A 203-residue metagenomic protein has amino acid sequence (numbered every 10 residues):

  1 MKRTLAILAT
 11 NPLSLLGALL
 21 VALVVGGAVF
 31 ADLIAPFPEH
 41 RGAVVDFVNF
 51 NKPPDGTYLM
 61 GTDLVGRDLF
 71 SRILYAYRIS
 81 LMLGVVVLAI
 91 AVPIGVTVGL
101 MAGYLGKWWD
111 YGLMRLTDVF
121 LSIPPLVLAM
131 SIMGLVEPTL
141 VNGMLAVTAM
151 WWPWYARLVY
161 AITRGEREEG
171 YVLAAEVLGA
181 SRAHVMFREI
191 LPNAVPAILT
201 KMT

Functional and structural regions predicted by a protein language model:
M1-V96, L100-M101, K107-Y111, S122 (+1 more regions): Gly/Trp-centered helix-boundary motif
L8, A175, A194: Conserved RecA-like P-loop NTPase ATPase core
L13, K107-W108, L140, A180-R182: Membrane-helix interface/capping residues of multi-pass secondary transporters
L19-A22, A175, R182: Low-polarity contexts
L59, D63, L69, I90-I94 (+4 more regions): Generic hydrophobic transmembrane alpha-helix motif, especially the helices
R72, Y171-L178, M186: Helix-loop-helix units of permease transmembrane domains in multi-pass membrane transporters, especially ABC
R78-I94, A183-T203: Transmembrane alpha-helices
